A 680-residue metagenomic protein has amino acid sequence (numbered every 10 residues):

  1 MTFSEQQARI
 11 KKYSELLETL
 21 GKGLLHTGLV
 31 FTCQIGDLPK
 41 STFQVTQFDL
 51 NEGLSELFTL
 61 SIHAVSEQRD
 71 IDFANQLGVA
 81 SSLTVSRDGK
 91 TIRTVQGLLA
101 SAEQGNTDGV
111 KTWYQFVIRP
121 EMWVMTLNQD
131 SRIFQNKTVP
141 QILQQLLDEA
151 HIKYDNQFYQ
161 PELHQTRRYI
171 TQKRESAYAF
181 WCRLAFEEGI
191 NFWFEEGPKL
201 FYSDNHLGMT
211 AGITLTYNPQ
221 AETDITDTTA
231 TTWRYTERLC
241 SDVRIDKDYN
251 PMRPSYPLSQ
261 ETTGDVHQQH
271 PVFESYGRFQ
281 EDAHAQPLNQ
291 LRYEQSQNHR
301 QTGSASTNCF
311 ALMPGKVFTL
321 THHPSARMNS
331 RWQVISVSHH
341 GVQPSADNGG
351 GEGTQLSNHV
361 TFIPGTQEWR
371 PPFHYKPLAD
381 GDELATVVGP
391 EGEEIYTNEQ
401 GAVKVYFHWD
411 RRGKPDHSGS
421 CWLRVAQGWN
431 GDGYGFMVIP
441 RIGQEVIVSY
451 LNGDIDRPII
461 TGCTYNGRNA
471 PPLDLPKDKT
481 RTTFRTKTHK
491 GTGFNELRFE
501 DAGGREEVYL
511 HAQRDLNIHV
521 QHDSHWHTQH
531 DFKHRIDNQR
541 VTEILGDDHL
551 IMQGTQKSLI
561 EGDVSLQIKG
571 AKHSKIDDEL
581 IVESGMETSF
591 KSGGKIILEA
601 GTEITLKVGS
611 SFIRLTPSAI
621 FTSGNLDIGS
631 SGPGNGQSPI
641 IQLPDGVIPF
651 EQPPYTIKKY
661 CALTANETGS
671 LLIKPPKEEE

Functional and structural regions predicted by a protein language model:
M1-S41, T228-A230, D380-T386: Polar/acidic, low-complexity leader/linker segments enriched in S/T/G and N/D
F3, T107-D108, K137-D155, E162 (+1 more regions): Extended, domain-scale alpha-helical bundle/helix-rich regions
K11-K22, T27-Q34, V65-E103, Q141-E149 (+2 more regions): Short, acidic/charged, Gly/Pro-enriched secondary-structure junctions
T19-K22, G212, G593-E680: Intrinsic-disorder/coil detector with helix-boundary
I71-Q157, Y169-I170, G212, Y217 (+2 more regions): Surface-exposed cap/loop segments at beta↔alpha junctions
R119-E121, N136-Q157, E274-P287, P390-S418: Glycine-rich, acidic and aromatic/proline-enriched surface loops and short helix-turn segments that act as binding
W193-F194, F201-S203, F318, D380-E599 (+2 more regions): Structural signature for extended repeat/solenoid scaffolds and their inter-repeat hinge/linker regions, spanning
S325-A385, T461-G467, P471-T482, Q637-S638 (+1 more regions): Acidic, low-complexity/disordered segments
